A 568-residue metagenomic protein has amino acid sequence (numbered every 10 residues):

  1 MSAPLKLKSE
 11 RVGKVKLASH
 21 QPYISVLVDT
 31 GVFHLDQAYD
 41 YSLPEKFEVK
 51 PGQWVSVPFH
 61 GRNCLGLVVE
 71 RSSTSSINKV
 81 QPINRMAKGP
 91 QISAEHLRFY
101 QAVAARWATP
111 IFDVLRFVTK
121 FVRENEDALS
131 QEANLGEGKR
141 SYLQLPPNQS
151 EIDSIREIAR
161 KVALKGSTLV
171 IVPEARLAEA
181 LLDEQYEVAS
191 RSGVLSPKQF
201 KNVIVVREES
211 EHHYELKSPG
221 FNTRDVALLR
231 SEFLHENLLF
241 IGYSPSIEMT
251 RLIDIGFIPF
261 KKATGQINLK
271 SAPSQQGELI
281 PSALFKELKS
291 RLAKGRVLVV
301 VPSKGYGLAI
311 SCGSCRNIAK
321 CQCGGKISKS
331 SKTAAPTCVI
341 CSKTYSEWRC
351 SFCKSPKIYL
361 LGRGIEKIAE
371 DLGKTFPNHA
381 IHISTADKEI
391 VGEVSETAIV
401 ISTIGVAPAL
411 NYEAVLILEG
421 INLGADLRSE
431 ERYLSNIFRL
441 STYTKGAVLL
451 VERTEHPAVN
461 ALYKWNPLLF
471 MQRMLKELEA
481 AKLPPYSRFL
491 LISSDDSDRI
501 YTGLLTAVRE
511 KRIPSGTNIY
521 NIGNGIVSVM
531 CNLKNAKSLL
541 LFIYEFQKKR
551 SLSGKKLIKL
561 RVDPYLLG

Functional and structural regions predicted by a protein language model:
M1-G265, K270-Q275, K286, S290-K294 (+8 more regions): Accessory, non-ATPase domains that flank or precede helicase/AAA+ motor cores in DNA-metabolism machines
G89-S93, N148-I152, I171, K217-F221 (+7 more regions): Conserved phosphate/pyrophosphate-binding and hydrolysis machinery centered on Walker-type P-loop NTPases, extending
S167-L169, D183-V188, C323, S328 (+2 more regions): Conserved RecA-like helicase motor-core motifs
V226-E248, Y433-L462: Conserved segment of the helicase C-terminal RecA-like domain
S246-P259, V448-K482: A conserved SF2-helicase RecA2
A293-T375: Cys/His-rich short segments
L361-G362, S493-I500, N535: Short, surface-exposed ligand-recognition loops at beta-strand->loop->(often short) alpha-helix junctions that present
N378-T403: Conserved helicase ATPase core of P-loop NTP-dependent helicases/translocases
